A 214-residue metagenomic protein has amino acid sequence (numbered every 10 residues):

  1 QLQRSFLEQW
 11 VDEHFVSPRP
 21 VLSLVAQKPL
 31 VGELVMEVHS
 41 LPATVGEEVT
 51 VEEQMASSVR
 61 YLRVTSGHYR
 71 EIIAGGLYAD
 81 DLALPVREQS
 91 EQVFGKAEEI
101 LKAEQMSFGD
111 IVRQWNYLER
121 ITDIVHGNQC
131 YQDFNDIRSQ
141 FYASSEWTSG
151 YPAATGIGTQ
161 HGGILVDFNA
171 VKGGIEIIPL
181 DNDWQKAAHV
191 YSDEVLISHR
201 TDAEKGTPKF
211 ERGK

Functional and structural regions predicted by a protein language model:
Q1-K214: N-terminal presequence-like segments and the immediate start of the first folded domain
